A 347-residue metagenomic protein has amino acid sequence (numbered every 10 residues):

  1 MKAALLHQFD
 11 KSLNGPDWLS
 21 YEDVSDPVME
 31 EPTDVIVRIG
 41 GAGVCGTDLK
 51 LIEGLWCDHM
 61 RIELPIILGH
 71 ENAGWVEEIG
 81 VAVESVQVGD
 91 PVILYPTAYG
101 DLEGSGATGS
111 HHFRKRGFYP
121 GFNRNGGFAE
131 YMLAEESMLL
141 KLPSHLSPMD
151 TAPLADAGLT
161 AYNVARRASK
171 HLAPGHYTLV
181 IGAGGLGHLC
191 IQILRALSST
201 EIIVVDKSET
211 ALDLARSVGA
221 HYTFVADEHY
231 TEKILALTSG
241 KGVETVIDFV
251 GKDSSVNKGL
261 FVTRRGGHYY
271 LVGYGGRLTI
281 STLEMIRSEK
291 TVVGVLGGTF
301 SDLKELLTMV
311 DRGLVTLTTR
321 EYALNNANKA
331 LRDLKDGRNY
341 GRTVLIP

Functional and structural regions predicted by a protein language model:
A3, N257-L260, L303-P347: C-terminal hydrophobic helical "lid"/dimerization subdomain of Rossmann-like NAD(P)H-dependent oxidoreductases
S25-A42, W56-G104, M138, P143-H145: Glycine-rich beta-strand-centered segment in the early N-terminal region that forms part of a ligand/cofactor-binding
C45, P96-S137: Cysteine-cluster motifs in flexible loop/terminal segments that predominantly coordinate metals
E71-A73, P91, Y131, Y177 (+1 more regions): Residue-level marker of beta-strand positions
S137, S144-E228, E232: Mid-domain Rossmann-like dinucleotide-binding core that forms the NAD(H)/NADP(H) cofactor-binding site
S169-P174, L212-T291: Glycine-rich cofactor phosphate-binding loops and adjacent beta1-alpha1 units of small-molecule cofactor enzyme domains
S208, G275, G298: Residues in the short beta-alpha loop(s) of Rossmann-like NAD(P)-binding domains
H268-Y270, I280-R320: Rossmann-fold dehydrogenase core element
